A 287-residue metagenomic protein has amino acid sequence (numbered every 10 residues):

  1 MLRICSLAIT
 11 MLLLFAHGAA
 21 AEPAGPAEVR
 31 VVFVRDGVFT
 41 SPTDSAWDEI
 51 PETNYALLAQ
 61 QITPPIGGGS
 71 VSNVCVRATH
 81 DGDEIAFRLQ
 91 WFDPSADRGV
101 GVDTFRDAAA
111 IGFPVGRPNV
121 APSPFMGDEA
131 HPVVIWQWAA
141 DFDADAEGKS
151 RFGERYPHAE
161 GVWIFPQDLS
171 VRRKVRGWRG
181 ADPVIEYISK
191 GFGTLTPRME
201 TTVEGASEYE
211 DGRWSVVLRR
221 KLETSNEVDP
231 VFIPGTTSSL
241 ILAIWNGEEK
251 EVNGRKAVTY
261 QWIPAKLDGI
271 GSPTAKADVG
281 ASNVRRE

Functional and structural regions predicted by a protein language model:
C5-A16: Bacterial N-terminal signal peptides
A21-W47, D103-R176, S225-E287: Acidic/polar low-complexity flexible segments
G69-V74: Early extracytoplasmic/domain-onset interaction patches
R77-G82, V100-V102, Y209: Short, solvent-exposed beta-strand/turn "edge" segments of beta-rich domains on protein surfaces
E84-W91, W214-R220: Short, well-ordered beta-strand segments enriched in hydrophobic/aromatic residues
D93-V100, N226-E227: Short amphipathic, basic-aromatic surface patches that mediate peripheral association with negatively charged
S150-Y209: Long, low-complexity, polar/charged, intrinsically disordered or flexibly structured peripheral segments
G205-G212, D229-P234: Exposed beta-sheet edge/beta-hairpin loop segments within beta-rich domains
